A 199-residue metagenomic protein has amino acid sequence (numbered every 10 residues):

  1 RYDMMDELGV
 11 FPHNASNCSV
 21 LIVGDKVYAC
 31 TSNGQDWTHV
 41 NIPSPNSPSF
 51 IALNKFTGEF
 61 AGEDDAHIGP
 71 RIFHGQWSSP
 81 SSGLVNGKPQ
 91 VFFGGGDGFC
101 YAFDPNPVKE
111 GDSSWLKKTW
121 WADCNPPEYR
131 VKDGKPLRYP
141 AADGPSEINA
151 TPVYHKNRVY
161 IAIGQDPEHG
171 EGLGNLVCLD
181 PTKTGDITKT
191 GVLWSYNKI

Functional and structural regions predicted by a protein language model:
R1-I199: Noncatalytic, solvent-exposed loop/strand surfaces of beta-propeller-type extracellular/periplasmic domains
